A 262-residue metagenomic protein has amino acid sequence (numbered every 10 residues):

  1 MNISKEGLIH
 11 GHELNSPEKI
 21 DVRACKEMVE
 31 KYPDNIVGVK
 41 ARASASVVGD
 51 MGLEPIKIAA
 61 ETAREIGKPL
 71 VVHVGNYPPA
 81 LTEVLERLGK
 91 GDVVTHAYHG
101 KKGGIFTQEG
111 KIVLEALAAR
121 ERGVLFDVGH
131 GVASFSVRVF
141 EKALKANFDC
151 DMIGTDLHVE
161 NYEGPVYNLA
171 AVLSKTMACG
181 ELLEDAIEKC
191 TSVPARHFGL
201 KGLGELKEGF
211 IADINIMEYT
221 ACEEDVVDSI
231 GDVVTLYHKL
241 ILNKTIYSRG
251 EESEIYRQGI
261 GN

Functional and structural regions predicted by a protein language model:
M1-A43: Divalent-metal coordination cores built from histidine and acidic residues
N2-K5, V132, V193-P194: Acidic, glycine-rich active-site loops and adjacent beta-strand->loop/helix elements that engage anionic groups
K19, H73-P78, R196-G199: Short gly/ser/thr-rich secondary-structure transition/capping motifs
V29-P33, A63, L85-L88, A118-R120 (+2 more regions): Solvent-exposed alpha-helices and their adjacent loops that cap or buttress functional pockets in soluble metabolic
A41-K142, A146-E163: Active-site core of metal-dependent hydrolases
R138-Y219: His/Asp/Glu-enriched, well-ordered alpha-helical/loop segment that forms or immediately abuts the divalent-metal
I211-G261: C-terminal cap of metal-dependent C-N hydrolases
